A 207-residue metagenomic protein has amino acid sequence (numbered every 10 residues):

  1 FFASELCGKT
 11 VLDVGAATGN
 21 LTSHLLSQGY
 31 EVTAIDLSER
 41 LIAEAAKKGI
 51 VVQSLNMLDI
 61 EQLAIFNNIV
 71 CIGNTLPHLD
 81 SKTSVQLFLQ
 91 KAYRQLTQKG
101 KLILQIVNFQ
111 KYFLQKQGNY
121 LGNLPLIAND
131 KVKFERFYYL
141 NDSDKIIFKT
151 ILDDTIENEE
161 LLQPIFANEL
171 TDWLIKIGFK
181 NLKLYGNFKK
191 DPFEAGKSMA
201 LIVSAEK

Functional and structural regions predicted by a protein language model:
F1-C7: Conserved alpha-helix/loop element of class I SAM-dependent methyltransferases that forms part of the SAM/SAH-binding
K9-G15: Conserved class I S-adenosyl-L-methionine
G19-D59: Class I SAM-dependent methyltransferase SAM/SAH-binding core
L58-I69: A short acidic, Gly/Pro-enriched loop at the edge of an enzyme's catalytic core that lines a small-molecule cofactor
N67-T83: A short SAM/SAH-binding and catalytic strip from SAM-dependent methyltransferases
Q86-Q98: A short glycine-rich, Lys/Arg-flanked "PGG" loop and its adjoining helix->strand segment in the class I
I103-W173: SAM-dependent methyltransferase
E169-K207: C-terminal lobe and adjacent flexible extensions of AdoMet/dcAdoMet transferase-like proteins
